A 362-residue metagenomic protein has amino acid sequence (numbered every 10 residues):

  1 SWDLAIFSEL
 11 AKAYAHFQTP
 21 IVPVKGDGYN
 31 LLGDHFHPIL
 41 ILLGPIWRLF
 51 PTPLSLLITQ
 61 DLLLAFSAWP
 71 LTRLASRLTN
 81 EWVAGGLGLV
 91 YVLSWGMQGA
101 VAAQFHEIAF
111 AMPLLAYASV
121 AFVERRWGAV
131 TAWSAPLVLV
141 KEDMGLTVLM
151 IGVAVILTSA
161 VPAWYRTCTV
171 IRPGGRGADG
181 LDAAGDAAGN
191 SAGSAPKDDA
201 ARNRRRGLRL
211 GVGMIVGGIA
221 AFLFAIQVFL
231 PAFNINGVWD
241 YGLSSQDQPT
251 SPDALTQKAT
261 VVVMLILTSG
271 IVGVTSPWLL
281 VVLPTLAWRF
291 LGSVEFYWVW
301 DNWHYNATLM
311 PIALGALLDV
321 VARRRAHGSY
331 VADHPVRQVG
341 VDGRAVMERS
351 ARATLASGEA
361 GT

Functional and structural regions predicted by a protein language model:
D3, A13-Y14, P20, G207-P284 (+1 more regions): Membrane-lumen/periplasm interface segments of specific transmembrane helices in polyprenyl phosphate-linked
I6-N30, P38-I39: Extracytosolic helix-loop segments that constitute the early lumenal/periplasmic catalytic or substrate-binding loops
H16, H35-L62: Juxtamembrane segments of multi-pass membrane glycosylation machinery that transfer sugars from lipid-linked donors
L54, I58-L78: Transmembrane-helix motifs of polytopic, lipid-linked glycan transferases
A65, G85-G96, A102-Q104, A135-L139 (+1 more regions): Transmembrane and membrane-interface helices of multi-pass, inner-membrane envelope-modifying transferases
P70-R73, V90-L93, M97, V101 (+4 more regions): Specific aromatic-rich, kink-prone transmembrane helix
T147-G218: Perimembrane helix-loop-helix junctions
L280-H334: Hydrophobic/aromatic-rich transmembrane helices and adjacent perimembrane loops
